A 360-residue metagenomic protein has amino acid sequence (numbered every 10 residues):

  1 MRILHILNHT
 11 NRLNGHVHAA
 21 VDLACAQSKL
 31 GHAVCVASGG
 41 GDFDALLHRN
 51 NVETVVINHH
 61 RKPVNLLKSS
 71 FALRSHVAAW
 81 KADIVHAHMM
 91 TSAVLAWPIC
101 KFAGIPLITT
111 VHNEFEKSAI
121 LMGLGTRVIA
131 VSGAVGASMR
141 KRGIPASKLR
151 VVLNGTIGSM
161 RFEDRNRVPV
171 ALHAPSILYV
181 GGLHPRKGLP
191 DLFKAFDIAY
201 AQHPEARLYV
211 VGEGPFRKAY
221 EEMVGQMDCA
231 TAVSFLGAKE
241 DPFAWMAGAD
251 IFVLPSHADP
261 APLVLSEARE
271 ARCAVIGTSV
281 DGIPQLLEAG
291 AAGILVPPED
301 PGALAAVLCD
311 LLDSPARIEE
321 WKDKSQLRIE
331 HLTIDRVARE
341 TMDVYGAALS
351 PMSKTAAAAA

Functional and structural regions predicted by a protein language model:
N14-D22, P175, Y179-H203, V210 (+3 more regions): A conserved mid-protein helix/loop that constitutes part of the nucleotide-sugar donor-binding site
V36, A274-G277, L287: Short hydrophobic beta-strand element within catalytic cores of glycosyltransferases and related nucleotide-activated
V64, R140-K141, S147-K148, G155-H173 (+2 more regions): Acidic anion/phosphate-binding donor-loop and adjacent secondary structure in glycosyltransferase catalytic cores
L66, A87-A93, V111: Short His-centered aromatic/hydrophobic patch
E221-G237: Nucleotide-activated donor-binding/catalytic signature segment of Leloir-type glycosyltransferases, i.e., the conserved
C229, A303, R317-H331, E340-D343: A short, well-ordered alpha-helix in the C-terminal region of glycosyltransferases
A238, H257: Aromatic "clamp/platform" in nucleotide-sugar-dependent glycosyltransferases that forms part of the donor/acceptor
A289-G290, I294-P301, D310-P315: Conserved acidic donor-binding segment of nucleotide-sugar-dependent glycosyltransferases
